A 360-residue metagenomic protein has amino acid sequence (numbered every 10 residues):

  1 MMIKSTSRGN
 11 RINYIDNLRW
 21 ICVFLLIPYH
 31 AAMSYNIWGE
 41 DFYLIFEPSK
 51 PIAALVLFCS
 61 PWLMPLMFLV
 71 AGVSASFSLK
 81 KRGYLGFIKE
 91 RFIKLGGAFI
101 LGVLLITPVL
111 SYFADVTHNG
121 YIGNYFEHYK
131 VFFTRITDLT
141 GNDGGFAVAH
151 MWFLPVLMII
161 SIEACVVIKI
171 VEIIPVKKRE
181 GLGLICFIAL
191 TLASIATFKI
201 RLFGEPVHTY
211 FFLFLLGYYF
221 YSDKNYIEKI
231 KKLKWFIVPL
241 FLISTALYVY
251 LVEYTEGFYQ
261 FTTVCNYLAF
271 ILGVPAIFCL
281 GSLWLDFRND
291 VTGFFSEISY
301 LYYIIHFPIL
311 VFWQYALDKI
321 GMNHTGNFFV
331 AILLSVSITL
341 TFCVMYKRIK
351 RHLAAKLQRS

Functional and structural regions predicted by a protein language model:
M1-L192, F198-L202, A316-S360: Membrane-cytosol interface segments of multi-pass membrane proteins, especially ER/Golgi lipid-handling enzymes
G9-I12, R82-G86, V171-R179, S222-K234 (+1 more regions): Membrane-interface helix-boundary motifs at transmembrane edges
L25-P28, L66-F68, L213, F220 (+3 more regions): Hydrophobic residues within membrane-embedded alpha-helical segments of Major Facilitator Superfamily
I52-P65, N142-I159, I195-L215, I230 (+2 more regions): Interfacial loop-to-helix transition and helix-capping segments at the boundaries of transmembrane helices
A71-A75, I159, E163, V167 (+5 more regions): Transmembrane alpha-helical segments
R91-F99, F236-F241, Y302: Junctions where cytoplasmic loops transition into the N-terminal start of transmembrane alpha-helices in multi-pass
G102, L242, Y248-I349: Alpha-helical transmembrane segments of multi-pass integral membrane proteins
P175, R179-L233: Surface-exposed beta-loop-beta
